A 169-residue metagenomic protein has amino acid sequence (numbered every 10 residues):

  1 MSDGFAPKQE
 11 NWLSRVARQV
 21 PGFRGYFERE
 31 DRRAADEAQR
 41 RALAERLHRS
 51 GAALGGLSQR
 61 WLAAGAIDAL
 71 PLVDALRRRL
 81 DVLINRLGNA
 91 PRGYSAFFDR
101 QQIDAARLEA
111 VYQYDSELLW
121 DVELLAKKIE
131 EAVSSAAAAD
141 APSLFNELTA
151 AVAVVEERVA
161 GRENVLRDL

Functional and structural regions predicted by a protein language model:
M1-L62: Leu/Val/Ala/Ile-rich N-terminal alpha-helices, chiefly Sec-type signal peptides and the beginnings
G4-P7, Y26, Q39, L72-A75 (+3 more regions): Generic ordered-secondary-structure signal
F27-A34, D68, Q101, V152: Residue-level detector of solvent-exposed, low-hydrophobicity positions
A52-L144: Charged linear interaction tracts used for macromolecular binding and regulation
S135-L169: Preference for long, well-ordered alpha-helical segments
